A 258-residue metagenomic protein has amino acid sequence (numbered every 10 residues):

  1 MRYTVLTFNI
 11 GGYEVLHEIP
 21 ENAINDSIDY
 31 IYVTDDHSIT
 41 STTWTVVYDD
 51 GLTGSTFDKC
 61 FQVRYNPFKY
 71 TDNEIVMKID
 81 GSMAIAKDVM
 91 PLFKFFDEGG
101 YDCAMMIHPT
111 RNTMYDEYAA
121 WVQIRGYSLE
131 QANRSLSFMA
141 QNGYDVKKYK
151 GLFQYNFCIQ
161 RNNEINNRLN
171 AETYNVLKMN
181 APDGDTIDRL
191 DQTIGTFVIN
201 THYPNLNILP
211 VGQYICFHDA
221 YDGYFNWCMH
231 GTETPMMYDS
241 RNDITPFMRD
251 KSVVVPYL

Functional and structural regions predicted by a protein language model:
M1-L258: Glycosyltransferase catalytic domains, chiefly GT-A lineage
